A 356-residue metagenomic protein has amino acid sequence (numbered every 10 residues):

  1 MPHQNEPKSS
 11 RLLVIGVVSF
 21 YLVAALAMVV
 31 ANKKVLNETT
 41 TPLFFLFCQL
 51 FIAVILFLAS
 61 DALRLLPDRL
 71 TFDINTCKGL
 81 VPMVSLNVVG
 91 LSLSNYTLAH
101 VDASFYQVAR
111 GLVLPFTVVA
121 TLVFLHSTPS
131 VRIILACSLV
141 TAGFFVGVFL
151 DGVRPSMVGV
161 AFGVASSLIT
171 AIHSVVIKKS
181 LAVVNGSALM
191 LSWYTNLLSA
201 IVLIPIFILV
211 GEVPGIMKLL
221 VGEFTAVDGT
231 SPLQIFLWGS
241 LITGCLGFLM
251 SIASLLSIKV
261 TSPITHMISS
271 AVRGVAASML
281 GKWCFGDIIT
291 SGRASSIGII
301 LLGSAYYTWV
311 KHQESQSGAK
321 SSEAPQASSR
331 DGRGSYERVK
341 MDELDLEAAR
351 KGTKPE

Functional and structural regions predicted by a protein language model:
M1-E356: Polytopic endomembrane small-metabolite transporters, centered on the Drug/Metabolite Transporter
